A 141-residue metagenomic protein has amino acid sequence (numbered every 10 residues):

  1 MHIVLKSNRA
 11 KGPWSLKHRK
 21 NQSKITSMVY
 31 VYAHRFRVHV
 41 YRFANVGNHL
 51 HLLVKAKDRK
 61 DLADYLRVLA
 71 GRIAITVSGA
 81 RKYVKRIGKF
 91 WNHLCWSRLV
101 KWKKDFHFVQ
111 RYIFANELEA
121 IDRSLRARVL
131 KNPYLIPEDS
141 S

Functional and structural regions predicted by a protein language model:
M1-S141: Short catalytic/metal-binding and nucleic-acid-binding patches
